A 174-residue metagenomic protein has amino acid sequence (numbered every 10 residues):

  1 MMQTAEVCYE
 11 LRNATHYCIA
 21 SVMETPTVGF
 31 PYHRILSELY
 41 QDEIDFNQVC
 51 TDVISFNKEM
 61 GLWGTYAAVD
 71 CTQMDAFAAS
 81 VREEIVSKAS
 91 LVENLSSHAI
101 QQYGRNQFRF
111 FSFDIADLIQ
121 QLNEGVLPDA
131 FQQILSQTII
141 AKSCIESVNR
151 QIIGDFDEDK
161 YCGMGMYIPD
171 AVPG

Functional and structural regions predicted by a protein language model:
M1-G174: Terminal, contiguous helix-loop blocks that mediate binding/assembly
